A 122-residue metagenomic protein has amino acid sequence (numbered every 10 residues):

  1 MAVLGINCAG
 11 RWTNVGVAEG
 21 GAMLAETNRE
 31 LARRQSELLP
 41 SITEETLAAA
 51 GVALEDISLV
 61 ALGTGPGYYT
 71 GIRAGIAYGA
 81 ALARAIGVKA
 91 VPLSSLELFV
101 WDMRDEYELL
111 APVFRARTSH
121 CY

Functional and structural regions predicted by a protein language model:
A2-G5, T13-N14, A18-Y122: Nucleotide and nucleotide-moiety/phosphate-recognizing core
